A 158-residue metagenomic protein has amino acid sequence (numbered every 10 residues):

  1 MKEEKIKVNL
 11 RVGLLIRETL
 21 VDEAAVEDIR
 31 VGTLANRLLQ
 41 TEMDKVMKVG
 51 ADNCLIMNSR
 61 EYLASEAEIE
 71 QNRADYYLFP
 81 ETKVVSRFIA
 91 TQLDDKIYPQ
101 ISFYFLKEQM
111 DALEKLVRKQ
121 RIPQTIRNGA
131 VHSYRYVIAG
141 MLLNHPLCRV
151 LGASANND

Functional and structural regions predicted by a protein language model:
M1-T41, K45: Helix-turn-helix-like N-terminal two-helix hairpins of bacterial/phage DNA-binding regulators
K2, D95, A130-H132: A generic structural micro-feature
E4-V21, N58-S59, L63-A64, Y98-R118: Short amphipathic alpha-helix starts
V26-L55, T125-D158: Short, basic amphipathic alpha-helical segments that act as recognition/interaction helices in nucleic-acid-binding
K45-K96, L147-D158: Short, positively charged interaction helices/loops
E81, R87-T125, R135: Conserved small-residue-rich
